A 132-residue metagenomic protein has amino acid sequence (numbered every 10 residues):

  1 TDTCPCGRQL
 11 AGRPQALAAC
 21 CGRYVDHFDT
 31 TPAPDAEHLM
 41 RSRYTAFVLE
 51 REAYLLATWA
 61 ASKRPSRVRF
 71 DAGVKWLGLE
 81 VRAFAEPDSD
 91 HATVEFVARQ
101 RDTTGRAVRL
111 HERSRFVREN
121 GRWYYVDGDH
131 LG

Functional and structural regions predicted by a protein language model:
T1-Q15: Short Cys/His-rich zinc-binding micro-motifs
D2, D90, G121-R122: Beta-strand-connecting loop/turn residues
Q9-A11, V25-F28: Short functional micro-motifs and their immediate structural scaffolds
P14-Y24: Cysteine-rich micro-motifs
C20, L55, F116: Hydrophobic pocket/interface hotspot
H27-A72: Core segments of small alpha/beta cavity-forming domains
D71-R109: Surface-exposed, charged secondary-structure patches
H111-G132: Short beta-strand edge/turn micro-motifs at domain boundaries
